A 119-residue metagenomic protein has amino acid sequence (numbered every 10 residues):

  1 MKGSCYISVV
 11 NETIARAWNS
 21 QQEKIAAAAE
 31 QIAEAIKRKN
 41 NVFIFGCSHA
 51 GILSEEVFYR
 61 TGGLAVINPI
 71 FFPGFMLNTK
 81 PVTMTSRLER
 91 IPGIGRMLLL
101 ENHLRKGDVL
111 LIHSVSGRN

Functional and structural regions predicted by a protein language model:
M1-S20: Generic N-terminal amphipathic, Lys/Arg-enriched alpha-helix
K2, K24-A27, H49: Short, contiguous, pocket-lining structural segments that sit at or immediately flank catalytic/ligand-binding sites
T13, A28-Q31, I94: A ubiquitous structural signal for well-ordered alpha-helices
I14-K24, L110-N119: Short, glycine-rich nucleotide/cofactor-binding loops
S20-R38: A short, well-structured juxtamembrane/interface segment
K39-F43: Short active-site oxyanion
I44-N119: Glycine-rich phosphate-binding loops that contact phosphosugars or nucleotide phosphates
